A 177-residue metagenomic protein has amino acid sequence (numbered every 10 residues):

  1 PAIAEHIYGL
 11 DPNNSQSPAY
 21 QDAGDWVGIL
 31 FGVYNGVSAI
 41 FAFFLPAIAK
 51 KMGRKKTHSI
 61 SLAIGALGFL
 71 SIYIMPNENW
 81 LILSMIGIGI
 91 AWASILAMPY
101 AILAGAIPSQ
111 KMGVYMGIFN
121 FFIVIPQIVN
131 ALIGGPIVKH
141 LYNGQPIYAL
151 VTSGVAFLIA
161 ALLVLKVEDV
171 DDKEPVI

Functional and structural regions predicted by a protein language model:
G9-G36, Y148: Loop-to-transmembrane helix entry
G24, I107-F119: Loop-to-transmembrane helix entry/capping segments in MFS-fold secondary transporters and related SLC/MFSD carriers
I40-R54, V138: Helix-to-loop junctions at the C-terminal end of transmembrane segments in multipass secondary transporters
A63-P76: C-terminal ends and interior cores of transmembrane alpha-helices in multi-pass membrane transporters/permeases
W80-S94: Hydrophobic core of transmembrane alpha-helices in multi-pass small-molecule transporters, especially MFS/SLC-type
S94-P108: Intracellular juxtamembrane helix-capping segments at the cytosolic ends of symmetry-related transmembrane helices
V129, V151-I177: Multi-pass alpha-helical transporter architecture, strongest for 12-TM Major Facilitator/SLC carriers used
P136-F157: A membrane-interface helix-boundary motif in multi-pass transporters
